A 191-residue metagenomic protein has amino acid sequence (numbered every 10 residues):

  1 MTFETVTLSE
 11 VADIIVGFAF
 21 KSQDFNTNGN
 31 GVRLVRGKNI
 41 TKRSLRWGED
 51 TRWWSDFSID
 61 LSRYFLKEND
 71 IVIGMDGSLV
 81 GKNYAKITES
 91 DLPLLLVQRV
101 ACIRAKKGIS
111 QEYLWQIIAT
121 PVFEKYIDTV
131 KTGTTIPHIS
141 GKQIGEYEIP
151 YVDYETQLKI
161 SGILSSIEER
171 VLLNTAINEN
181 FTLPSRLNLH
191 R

Functional and structural regions predicted by a protein language model:
M1-A19, E146-R191: Non-catalytic DNA-recognition/assembly elements of restriction-modification systems
T5-D24, K38-I71: Sequence-specific dsDNA recognition surfaces
D24-N26, R63, L92-P93, I136: Short secondary-structure boundary/capping segments
R36-G37, F57-P121: A short beta-sheet element
T41, S78, D153: Flexible, active-site-proximal loop/turn residues at the rims of small-molecule/cofactor binding pockets and catalytic
P93-V100, T132-S161: A short glycine-rich beta-alpha junction/loop motif
E112-Q143: Short, positively charged
